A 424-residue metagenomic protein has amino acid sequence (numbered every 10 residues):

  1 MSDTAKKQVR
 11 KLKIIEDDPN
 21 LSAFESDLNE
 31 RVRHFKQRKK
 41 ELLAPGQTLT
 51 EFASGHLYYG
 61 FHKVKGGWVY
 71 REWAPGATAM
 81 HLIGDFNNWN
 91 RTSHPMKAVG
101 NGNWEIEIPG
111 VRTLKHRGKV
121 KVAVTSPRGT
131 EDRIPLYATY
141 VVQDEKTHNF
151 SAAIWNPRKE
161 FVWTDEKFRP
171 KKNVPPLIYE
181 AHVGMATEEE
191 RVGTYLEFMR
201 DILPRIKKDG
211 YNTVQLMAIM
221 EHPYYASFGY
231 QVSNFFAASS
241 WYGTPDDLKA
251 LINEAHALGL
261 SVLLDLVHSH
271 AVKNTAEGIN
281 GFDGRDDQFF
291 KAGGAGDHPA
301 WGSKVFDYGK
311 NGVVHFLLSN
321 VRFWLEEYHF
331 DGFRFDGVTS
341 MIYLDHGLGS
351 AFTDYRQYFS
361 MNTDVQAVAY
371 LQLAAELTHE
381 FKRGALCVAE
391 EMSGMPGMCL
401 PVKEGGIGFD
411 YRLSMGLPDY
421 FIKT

Functional and structural regions predicted by a protein language model:
M1-K65, V69, W89-E180, M185 (+2 more regions): The feature marks proteins involved in alpha-glucan
E72, E180, E390-E391: Acidic-residue sensor for enzyme active/binding pockets
W73-M80: Short proline/glycine-enriched turn/loop motifs at strand-loop junctions of beta-rich domains
L82-G84: Conserved aromatic beta-strand anchor motif in extracellular beta-sandwich/beta-rich domains
E160, E166-N173, I178, H182-N362: Substrate-binding/active-site clefts of carbohydrate-active enzymes
H329-D331, G349-T424: Conserved alpha/beta catalytic core and glycan-binding cleft of carbohydrate-active enzymes
